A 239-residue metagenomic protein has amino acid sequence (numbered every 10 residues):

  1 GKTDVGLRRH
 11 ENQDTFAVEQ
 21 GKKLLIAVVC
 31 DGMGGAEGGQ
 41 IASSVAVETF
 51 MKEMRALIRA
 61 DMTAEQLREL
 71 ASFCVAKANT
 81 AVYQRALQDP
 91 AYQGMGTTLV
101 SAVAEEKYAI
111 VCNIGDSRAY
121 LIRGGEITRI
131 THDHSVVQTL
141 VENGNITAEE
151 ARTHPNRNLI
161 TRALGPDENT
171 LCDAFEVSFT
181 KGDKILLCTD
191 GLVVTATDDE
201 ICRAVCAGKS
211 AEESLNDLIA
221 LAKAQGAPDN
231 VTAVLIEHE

Functional and structural regions predicted by a protein language model:
G1-E239: PP2C/PPM-type serine/threonine phosphatase catalytic domain
